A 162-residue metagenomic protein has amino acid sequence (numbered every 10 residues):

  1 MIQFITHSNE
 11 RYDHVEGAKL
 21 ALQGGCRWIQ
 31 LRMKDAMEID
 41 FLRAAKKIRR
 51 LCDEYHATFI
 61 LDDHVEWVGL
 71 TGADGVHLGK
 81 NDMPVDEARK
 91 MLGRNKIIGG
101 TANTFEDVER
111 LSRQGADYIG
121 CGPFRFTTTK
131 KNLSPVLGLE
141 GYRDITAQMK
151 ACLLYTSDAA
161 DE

Functional and structural regions predicted by a protein language model:
M1-G75, K80-D82, M91-F105, E109-A116: Conserved N-terminal beta1-alpha1 strand-loop-helix module at the mouth
T71-A73, I97-C152: Glycine/Thr-rich beta-alpha phosphate-binding loop at enzyme active sites
N81, G122-F124, S157: Gly/Ser/Thr-rich beta-alpha loop segments that engage phosphate groups in nucleotides
Y155-D161: Conserved small/polar residues in nucleotide/adenosyl-binding loops
